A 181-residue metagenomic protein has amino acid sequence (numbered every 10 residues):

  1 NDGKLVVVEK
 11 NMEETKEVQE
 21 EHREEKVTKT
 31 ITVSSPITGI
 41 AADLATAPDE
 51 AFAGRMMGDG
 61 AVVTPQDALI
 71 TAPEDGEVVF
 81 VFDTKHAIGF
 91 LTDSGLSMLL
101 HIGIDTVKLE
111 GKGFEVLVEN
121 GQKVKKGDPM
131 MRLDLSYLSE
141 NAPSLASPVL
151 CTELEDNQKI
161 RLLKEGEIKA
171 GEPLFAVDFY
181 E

Functional and structural regions predicted by a protein language model:
G3-E181: Contiguous, well-folded functional domains in the mature portion of proteins
